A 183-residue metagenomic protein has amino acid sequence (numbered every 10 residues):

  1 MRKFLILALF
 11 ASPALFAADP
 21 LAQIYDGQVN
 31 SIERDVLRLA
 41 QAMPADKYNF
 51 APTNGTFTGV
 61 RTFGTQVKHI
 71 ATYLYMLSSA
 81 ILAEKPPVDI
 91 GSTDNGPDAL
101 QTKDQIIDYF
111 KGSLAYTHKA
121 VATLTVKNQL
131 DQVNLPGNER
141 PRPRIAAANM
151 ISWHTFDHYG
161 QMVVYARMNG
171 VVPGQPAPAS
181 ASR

Functional and structural regions predicted by a protein language model:
K3-L15: Sec-dependent N-terminal signal peptides
L15-A18, A22: Boundary at the C-terminal end of the N-terminal hydrophobic targeting segment
A22, V60, L100-K103: Structural motif corresponding to alpha-helix initiation and N-cap regions
I24-S31, D35, D108-G112, Y116: A non-catalytic, amphipathic alpha-helix used as a structural packing/dimerization or gating element in enzyme scaffolds
D26, N30-L37, N49-D94, V133-R183: Short, contiguous alpha-helical
D35-A40, S78, Y116, A120-V121: Well-ordered alpha-helical scaffold segments within catalytic/enzyme domains
P44-Y48, L82, A122, V126-Q129: Short, flexible helix-adjacent loops and helix caps
P97-N134, P143-F156: Acidic/histidine-rich alpha-helical segments that form the ligand environment of transition-metal centers
